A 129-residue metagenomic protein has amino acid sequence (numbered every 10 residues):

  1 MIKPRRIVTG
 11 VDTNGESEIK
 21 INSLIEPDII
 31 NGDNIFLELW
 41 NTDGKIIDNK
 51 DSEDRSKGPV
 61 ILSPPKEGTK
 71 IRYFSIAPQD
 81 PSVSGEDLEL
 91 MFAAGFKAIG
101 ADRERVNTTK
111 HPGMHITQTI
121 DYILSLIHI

Functional and structural regions predicted by a protein language model:
M1-L124: Jelly-roll (double-stranded beta-helix
H128-I129: Conserved small/polar residues in nucleotide/adenosyl-binding loops
